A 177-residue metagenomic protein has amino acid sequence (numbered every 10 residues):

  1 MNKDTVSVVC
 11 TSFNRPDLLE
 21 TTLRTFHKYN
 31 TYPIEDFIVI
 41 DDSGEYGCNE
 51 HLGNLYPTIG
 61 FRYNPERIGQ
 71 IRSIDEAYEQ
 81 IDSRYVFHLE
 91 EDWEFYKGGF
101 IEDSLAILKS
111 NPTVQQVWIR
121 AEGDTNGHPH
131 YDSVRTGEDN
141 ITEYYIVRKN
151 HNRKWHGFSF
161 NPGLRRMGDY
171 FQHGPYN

Functional and structural regions predicted by a protein language model:
T5-S7, D36: Cell-envelope/extracellular polymer assembly enzymes that use nucleotide-activated donors
R15-Y29: Short, well-formed alpha-helical segments that are part of the catalytic scaffolds of diverse glycosyltransferases
V39-N49: A conserved acidic beta->alpha catalytic loop
P65-Q80: Glycine-rich, basic loop-to-helix element that forms the pyrophosphate-binding segment of sugar-nucleotide handling
V86: Short aromatic/hydrophobic "clamp" motif used to bind/position activated sugar donors
G98-I119: Conserved donor-nucleotide/metal-binding helix-loop-beta segment in metal-dependent transferases, i.e., the alpha-helix
V117-D132: Short beta-strand-to-loop element that shapes/binds the nucleotide-sugar donor at the catalytic cleft/hinge
F160, R165-N177: Aromatic-glycine-rich donor-binding/catalytic loop that engages nucleotide-sugar donors across glycosyltransferases
